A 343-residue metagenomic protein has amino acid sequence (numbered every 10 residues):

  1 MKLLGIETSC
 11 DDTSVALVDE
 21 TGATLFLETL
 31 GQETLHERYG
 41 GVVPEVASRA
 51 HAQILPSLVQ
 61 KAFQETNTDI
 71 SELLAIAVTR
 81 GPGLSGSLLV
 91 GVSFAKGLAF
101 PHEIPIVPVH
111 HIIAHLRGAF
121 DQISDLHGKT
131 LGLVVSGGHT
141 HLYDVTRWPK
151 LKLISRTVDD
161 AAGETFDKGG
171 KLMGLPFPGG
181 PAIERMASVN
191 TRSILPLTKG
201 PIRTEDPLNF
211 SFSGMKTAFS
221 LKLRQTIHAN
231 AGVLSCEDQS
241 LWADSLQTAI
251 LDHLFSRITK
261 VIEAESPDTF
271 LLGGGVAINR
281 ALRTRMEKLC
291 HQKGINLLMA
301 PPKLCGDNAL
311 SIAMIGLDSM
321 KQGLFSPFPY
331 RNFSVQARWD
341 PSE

Functional and structural regions predicted by a protein language model:
M1, P108-L131, I315: Conserved phosphate-binding catalytic cores of ATP/NTP-utilizing and phosphoryl-transfer enzymes
K2-P82, H111, H115: N-terminal beta-alpha supersecondary unit
T13-D19, G132-V134, T140-D144: Short beta-strand scaffold segments in enzyme catalytic cores
D69, R185-F270, N279-K293, M320-G323 (+1 more regions): A contiguous, well-structured pocket-lining segment that forms one wall/lid of small-molecule binding clefts in soluble
V78-G81, L98, S136, F270-N279: Glycine-rich beta-strand-to-loop/alpha-helix junction loops that act as flexible
P108-V109, E287-I312: Conserved phosphate-binding/catalytic loops in two-lobed NTP-binding clefts
H115-R117, P301-S342: Glycine-rich phosphate-binding/hydrolytic loop that grips phosphoryl groups
S124, R147-T191, K216-T217, L221-N230: Glycine-rich phosphate-binding loop plus the immediately following alpha-helix
